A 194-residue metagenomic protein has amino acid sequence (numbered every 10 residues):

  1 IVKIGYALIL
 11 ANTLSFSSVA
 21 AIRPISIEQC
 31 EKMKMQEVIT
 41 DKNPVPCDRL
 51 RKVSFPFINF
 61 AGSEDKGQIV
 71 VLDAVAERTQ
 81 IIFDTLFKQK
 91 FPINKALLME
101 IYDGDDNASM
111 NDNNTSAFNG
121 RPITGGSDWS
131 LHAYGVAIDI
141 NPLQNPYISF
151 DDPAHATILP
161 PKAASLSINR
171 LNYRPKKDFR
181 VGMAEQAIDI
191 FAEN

Functional and structural regions predicted by a protein language model:
G5-S15: Bacterial N-terminal signal peptides
F16-A20: Sec/Tat signal peptide C-region and signal peptidase I cleavage site
A21-S63: N-terminal module-boundary/linker segments of secreted carbohydrate-active enzymes
V45-M110: Active-site acidic/histidine clusters and adjacent loop/turn architecture that either coordinate catalytic ions
P46-R49, W129-G135, A192: Extracellular/periplasmic catalytic domains that process cell-envelope and extracellular macromolecules
V75-I82, V136, M183-A187: Stable alpha-helical elements in mature extracytoplasmic
S109-L143: Mid-length scaffold segments of soluble, non-membrane domains
P122-G126, I138-N194: Catalytic cores and adjacent binding grooves of peptidoglycan-active enzymes
